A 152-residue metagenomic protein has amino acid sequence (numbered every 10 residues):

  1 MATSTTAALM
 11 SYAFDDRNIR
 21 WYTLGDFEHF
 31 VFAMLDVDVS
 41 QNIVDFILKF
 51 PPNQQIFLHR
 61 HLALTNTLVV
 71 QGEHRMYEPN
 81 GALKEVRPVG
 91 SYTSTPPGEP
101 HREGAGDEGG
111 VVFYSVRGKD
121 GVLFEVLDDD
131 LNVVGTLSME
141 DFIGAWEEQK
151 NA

Functional and structural regions predicted by a protein language model:
M1-N42, D128-A152: A short, N-terminal "cap"/entry segment at the start of jelly-roll beta-barrel domains of the cupin/DSBH fold
F14-I19, L68, Y92-S94: Histidine-/acidic-rich catalytic cores in large beta-rich domains
M34, N42-R60, R87, P96-G98: Conserved short histidine dyad/triad with adjacent acidic residue
V39, Y77-G106: Short acidic-glycine-tyrosine-enriched beta hairpin
P51-P52, H61-N80: Glycine- and acidic-residue-biased ligand/ion/polar-headgroup-sensing regions
R60-L62, A105-E108: Short glycine/proline-enriched turns and hinge-like loops at secondary-structure junctions
S94, D107-E125: A short hydrophobic beta-strand segment most commonly corresponding to one strand of the jelly-roll/cupin
